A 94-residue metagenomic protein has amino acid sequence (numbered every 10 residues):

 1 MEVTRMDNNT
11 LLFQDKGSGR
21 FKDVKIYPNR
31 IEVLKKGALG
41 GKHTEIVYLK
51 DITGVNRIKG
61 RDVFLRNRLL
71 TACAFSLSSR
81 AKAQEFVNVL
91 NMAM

Functional and structural regions predicted by a protein language model:
E2-G19, E32, L39-M94: Acidic, Ser/Thr- and proline-rich intrinsically disordered linker/docking segments of eukaryotic scaffolds
K22-P28: Broad, structure-driven detector of short, well-ordered beta-strand segments within folded domains
P28, E32-L34: Short, aliphatic-rich beta-strand segments
